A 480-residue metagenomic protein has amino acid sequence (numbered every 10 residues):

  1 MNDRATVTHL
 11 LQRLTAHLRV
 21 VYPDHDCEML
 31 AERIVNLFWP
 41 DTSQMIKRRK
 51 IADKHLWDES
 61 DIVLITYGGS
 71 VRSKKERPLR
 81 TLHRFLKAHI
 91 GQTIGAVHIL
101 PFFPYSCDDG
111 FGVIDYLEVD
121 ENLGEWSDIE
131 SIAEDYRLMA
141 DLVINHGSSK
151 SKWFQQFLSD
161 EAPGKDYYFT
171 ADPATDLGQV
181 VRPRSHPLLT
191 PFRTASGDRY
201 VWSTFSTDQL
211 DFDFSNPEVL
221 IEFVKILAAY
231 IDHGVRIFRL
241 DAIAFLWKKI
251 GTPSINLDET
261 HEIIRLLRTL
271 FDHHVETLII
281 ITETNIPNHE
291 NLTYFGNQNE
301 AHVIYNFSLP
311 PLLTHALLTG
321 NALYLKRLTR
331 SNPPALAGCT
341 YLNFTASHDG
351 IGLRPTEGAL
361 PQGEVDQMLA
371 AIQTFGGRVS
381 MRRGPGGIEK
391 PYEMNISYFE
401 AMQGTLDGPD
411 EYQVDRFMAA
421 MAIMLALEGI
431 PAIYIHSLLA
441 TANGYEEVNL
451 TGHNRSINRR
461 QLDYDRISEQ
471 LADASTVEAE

Functional and structural regions predicted by a protein language model:
N2-E480: Active-site and adjacent substrate-binding regions of carbohydrate-active enzymes
